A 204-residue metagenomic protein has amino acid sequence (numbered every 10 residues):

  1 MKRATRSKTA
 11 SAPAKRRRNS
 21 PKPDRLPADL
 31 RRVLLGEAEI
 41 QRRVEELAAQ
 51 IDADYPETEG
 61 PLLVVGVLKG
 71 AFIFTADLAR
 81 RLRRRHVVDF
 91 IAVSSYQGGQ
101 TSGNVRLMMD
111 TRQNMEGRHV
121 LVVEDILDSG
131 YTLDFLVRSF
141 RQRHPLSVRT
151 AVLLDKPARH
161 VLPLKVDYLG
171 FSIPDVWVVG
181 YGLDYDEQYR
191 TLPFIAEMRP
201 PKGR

Functional and structural regions predicted by a protein language model:
M1-R204: PRPP-associated nucleotide enzymes
